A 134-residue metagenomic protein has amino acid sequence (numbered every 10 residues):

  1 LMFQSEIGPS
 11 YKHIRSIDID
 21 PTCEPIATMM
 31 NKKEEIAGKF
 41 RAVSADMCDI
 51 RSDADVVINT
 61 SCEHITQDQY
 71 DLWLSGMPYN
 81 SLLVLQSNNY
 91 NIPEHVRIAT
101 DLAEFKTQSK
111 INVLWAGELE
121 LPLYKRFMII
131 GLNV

Functional and structural regions predicted by a protein language model:
L1-S10: Conserved SAM-binding loop of SAM-dependent methyltransferases across substrates and taxa, primarily the Class I
Y11, A54, Y79-S81: Short, well-ordered alpha-helix to beta-strand connector turns
K12-D18: Conserved SAM-binding motif I beta-strand of class I
R15, R41-V43, L114: General small-molecule cofactor/ligand-binding pocket signal
I19-V56: S-adenosyl-L-methionine
D53-Q69, N89: A short SAM/SAH-binding and catalytic strip from SAM-dependent methyltransferases
Q67-I129: C-terminal substrate-binding/active-site "lid" region of AdoMet-derived donor-dependent transferases
I130-V134: Conserved beta strand-loop-helix elements of the APE1-like EEP
